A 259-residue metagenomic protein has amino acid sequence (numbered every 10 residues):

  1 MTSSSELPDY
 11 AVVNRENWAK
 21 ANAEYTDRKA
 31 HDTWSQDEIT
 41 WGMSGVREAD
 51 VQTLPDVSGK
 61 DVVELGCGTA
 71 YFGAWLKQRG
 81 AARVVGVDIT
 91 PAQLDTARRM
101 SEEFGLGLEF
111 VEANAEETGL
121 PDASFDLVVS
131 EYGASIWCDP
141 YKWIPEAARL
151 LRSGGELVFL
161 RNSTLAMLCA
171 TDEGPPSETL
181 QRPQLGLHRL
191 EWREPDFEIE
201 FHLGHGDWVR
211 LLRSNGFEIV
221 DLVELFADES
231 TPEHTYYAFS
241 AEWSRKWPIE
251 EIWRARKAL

Functional and structural regions predicted by a protein language model:
M1-D32: N-terminal, positively charged/glycine-rich alpha-helical extensions of SAM-dependent methyltransferases
T33-K60: Conserved alpha-helix/loop element of class I SAM-dependent methyltransferases that forms part of the SAM/SAH-binding
D61-E117: Class I SAM-dependent methyltransferase SAM/SAH-binding core
E116-L127: A short acidic, Gly/Pro-enriched loop at the edge of an enzyme's catalytic core that lines a small-molecule cofactor
L127-Y141: A short SAM/SAH-binding and catalytic strip from SAM-dependent methyltransferases
Y141-E156: A short glycine-rich, Lys/Arg-flanked "PGG" loop and its adjoining helix->strand segment in the class I
E156-H188: Conserved class I S-adenosyl-L-methionine
I199-L222: Short alpha-helix
